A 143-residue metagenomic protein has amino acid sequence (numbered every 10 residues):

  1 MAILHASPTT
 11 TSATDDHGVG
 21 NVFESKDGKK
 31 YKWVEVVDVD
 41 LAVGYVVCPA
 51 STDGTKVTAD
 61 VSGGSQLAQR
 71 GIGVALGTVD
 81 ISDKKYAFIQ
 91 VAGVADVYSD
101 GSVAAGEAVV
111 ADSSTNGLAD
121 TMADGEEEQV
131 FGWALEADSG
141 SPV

Functional and structural regions predicted by a protein language model:
A2-V143: Glycine-anchored, exposed beta-strand/edge motif detector
